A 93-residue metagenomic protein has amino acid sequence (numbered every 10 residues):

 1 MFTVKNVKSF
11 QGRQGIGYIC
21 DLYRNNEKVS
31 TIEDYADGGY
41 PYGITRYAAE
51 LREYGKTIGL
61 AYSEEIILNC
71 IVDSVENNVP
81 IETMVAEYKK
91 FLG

Functional and structural regions predicted by a protein language model:
M1-G93: Terminal leader/tail segments of proteins
